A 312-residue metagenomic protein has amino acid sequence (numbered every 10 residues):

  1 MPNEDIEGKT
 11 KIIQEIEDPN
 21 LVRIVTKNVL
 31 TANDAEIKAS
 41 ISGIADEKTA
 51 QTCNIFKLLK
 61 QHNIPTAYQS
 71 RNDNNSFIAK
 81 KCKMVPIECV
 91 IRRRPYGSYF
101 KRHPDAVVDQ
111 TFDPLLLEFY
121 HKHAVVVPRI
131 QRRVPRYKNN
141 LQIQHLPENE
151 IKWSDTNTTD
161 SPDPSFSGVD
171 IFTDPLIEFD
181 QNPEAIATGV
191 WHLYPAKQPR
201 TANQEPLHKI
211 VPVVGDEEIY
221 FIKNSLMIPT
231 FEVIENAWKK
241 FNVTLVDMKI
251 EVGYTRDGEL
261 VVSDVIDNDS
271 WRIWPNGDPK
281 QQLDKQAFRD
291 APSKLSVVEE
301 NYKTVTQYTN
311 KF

Functional and structural regions predicted by a protein language model:
M1-D247, Y254-F312: Acidic/polar, glycine-anchored loop/turn motif associated with catalytic or activation segments that engage anionic
